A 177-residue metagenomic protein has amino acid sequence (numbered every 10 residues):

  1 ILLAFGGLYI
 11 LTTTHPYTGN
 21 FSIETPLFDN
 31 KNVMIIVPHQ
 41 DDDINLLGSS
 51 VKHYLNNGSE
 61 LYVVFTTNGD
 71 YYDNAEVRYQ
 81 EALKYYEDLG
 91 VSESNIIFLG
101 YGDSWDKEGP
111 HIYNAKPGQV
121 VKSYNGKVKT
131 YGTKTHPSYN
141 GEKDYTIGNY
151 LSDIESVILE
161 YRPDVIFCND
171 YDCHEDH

Functional and structural regions predicted by a protein language model:
L2-H177: Active-site beta-strand->loop->alpha-helix modules in alpha/beta enzyme cores, enriched in Gly/His/Asp(Glu)
